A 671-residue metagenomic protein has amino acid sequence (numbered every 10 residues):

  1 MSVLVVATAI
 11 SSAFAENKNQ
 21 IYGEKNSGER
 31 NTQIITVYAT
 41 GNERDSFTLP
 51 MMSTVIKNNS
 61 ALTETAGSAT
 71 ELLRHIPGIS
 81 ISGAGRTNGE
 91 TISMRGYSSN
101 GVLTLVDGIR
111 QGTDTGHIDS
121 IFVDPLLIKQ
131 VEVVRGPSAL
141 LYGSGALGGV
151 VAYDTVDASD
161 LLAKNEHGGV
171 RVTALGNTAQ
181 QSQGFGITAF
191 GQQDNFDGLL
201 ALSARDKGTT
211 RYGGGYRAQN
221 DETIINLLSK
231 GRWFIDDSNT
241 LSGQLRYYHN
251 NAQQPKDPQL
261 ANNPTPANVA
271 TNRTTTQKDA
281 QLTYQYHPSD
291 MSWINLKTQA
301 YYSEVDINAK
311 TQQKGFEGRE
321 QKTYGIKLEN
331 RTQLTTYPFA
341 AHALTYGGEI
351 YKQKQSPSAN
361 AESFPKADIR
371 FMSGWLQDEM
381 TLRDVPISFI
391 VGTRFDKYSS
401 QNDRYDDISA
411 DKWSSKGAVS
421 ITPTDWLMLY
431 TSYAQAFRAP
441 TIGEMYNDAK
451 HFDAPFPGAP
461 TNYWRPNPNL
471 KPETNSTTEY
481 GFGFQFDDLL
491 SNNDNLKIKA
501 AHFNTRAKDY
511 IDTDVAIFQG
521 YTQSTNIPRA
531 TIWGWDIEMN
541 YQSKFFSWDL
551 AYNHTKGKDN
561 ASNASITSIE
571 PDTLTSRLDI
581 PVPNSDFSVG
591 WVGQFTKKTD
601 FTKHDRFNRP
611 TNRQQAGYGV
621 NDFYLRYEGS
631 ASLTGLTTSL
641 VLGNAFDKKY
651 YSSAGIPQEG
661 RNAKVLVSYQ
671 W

Functional and structural regions predicted by a protein language model:
G23-L161, Q181, D279, Y480 (+1 more regions): Acidic, small-polar-rich N-terminal luminal/periplasmic segments of exported/outer-membrane proteins
L127-K129, R135, L140-G214, N220-L227: Outer-membrane beta-barrel translocator/receptor signature
G176-D206, G215-A252, N272-Q285, F339 (+2 more regions): Transmembrane beta-barrel wall of Gram-negative outer-membrane proteins
N195-G213, I224, K297-A300, A343-Y351 (+2 more regions): Surface-exposed extracellular loop regions of Gram-negative outer-membrane beta-barrel proteins
D197-L200, N295-T311, Y430, N469-N526 (+4 more regions): Membrane-embedded beta-barrel scaffold of Gram-negative outer-membrane proteins
G213-G214, A218-E222, F234, S238-W293 (+2 more regions): Flexible loop and strand-edge segments within Gram-negative outer membrane beta-barrel domains
P258-N262, S399, D407, I421 (+6 more regions): Surface-exposed extracellular loop regions of Gram-negative outer-membrane beta-barrel proteins, predominantly
L382-F389, N495-K508, Q523-H604, T637 (+2 more regions): Gram-negative outer-membrane beta-barrel transporters
